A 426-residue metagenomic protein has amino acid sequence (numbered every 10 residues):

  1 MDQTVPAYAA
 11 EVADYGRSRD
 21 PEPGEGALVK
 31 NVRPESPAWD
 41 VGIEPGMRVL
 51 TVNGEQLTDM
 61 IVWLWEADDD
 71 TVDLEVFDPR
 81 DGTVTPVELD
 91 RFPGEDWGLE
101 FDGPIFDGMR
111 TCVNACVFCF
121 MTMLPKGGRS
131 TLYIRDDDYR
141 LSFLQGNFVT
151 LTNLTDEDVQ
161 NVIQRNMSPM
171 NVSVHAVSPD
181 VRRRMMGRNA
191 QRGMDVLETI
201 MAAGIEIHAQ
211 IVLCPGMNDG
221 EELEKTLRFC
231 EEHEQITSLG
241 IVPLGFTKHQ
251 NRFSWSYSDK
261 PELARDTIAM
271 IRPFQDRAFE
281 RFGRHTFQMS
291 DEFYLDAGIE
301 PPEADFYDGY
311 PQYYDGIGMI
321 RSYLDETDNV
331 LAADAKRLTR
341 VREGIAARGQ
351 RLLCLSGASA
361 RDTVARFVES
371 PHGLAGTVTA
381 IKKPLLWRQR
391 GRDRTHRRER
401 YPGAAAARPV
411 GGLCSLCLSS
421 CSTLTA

Functional and structural regions predicted by a protein language model:
M1-E22, L28, G298-A426: Radical SAM enzyme core and accessory elements
D2-A13, L64-F101: PDZ-domain C-terminal substructure recognizer with occasional recognition of PDZ-binding tails
E25-P34, G54-L57: Short, structured beta-strand/loop micro-motifs enriched in basic residues and often containing a Trp
P37-V41, L64-W65: Short, surface-exposed secondary-structure edge patches
A38, G46-V49, L74, C119: Terminal peptide-recognition signature
D40-T58: Conserved PDZ fold ligand-binding element
V84, R91-E234, G245-F274: Conserved Radical SAM active-site core
R184, M217, I236-L263, R281-D305 (+2 more regions): Flexible glycine/acidic-rich beta-alpha junction loops that bind and position SAM and/or redox cofactors in anaerobic
